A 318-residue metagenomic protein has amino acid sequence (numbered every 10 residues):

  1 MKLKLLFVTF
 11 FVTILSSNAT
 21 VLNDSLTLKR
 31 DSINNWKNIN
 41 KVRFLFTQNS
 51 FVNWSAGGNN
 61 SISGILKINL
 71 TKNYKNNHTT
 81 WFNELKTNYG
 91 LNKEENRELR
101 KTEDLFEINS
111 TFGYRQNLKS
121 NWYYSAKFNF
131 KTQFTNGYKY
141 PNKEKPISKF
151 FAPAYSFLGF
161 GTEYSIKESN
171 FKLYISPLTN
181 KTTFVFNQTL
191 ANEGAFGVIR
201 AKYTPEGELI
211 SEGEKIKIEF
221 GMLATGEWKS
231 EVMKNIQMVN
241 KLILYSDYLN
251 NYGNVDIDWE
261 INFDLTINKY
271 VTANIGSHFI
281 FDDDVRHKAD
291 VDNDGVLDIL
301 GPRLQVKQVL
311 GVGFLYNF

Functional and structural regions predicted by a protein language model:
S32-Q48, T79-W81: Transmembrane beta-strand segments of Gram-negative outer membrane beta-barrel proteins
F44-F46, L66-Y74, I108-Y114, F130 (+7 more regions): Residues on the lipid-exposed face of transmembrane beta-strands in outer-membrane beta-barrel proteins
F44-S50, N76-H78, T87-K93, F128-N136 (+5 more regions): Transmembrane beta-strands of outer-membrane beta-barrel pores
V52-A56, E95-L99, G137-K143, V185-N192 (+2 more regions): Outer-membrane beta-barrel translocator domains and adjoining extracellular loop/strand segments of Gram-negative
V52-G58, K93-L99, K143-K149, E208-E214 (+2 more regions): Extracellular loop and loop/strand-boundary signature of outer-membrane beta-barrel proteins
H78-W81, K119-Y124, S169-L173, N235-M238 (+1 more regions): Repeated loop/turn-to-beta-strand initiation elements of outer-membrane beta-barrel proteins
Y155, G159-S246: Detector for outer-membrane/organellar transmembrane beta-barrel domains, recognizing the amphipathic beta-strand
L304-F318: Outer-membrane beta-barrel "beta-signal"
